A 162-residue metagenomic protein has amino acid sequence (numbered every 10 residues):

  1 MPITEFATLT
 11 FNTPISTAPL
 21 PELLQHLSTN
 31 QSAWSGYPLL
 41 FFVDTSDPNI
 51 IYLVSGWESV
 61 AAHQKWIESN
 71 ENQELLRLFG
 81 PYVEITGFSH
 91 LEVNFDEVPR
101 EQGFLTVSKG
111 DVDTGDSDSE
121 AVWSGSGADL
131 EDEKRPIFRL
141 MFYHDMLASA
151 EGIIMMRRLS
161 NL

Functional and structural regions predicted by a protein language model:
M1-L162: Short S/T/G/P-rich N-terminal loop/turn motif that feeds into the first structured element of a domain
